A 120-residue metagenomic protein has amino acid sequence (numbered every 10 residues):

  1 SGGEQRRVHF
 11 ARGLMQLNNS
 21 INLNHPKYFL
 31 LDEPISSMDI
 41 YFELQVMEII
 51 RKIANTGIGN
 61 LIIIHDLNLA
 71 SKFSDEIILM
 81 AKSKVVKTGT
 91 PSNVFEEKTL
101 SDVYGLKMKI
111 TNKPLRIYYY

Functional and structural regions predicted by a protein language model:
F10: Hydrophobic anchor residue at the start of the ABC signature
N19, E43-T56: Helical segment within the ABC ATPase nucleotide-binding domain
L23, F29-E33: Catalytic Walker B motif of ABC-type/P-loop ATPase nucleotide-binding domains
I64-H65: H-loop/switch region of ABC-family ATPase nucleotide-binding domains
A70-K72: A short, surface-exposed alpha-helical micro-motif characterized by mixed small hydrophobic and charged/polar residues
T88-G89: ABC ATPase "signature
E97, S101-Y120: ABC ATPase nucleotide-binding domains
